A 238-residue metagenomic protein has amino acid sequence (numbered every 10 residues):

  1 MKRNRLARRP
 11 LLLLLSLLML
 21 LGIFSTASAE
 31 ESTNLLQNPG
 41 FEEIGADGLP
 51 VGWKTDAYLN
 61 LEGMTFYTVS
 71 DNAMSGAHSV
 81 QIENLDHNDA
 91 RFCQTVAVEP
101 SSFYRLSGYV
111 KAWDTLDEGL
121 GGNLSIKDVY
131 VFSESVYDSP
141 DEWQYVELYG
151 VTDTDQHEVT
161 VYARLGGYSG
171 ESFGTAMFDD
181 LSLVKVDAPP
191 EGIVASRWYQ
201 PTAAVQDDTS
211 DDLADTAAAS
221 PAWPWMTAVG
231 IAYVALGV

Functional and structural regions predicted by a protein language model:
L21-S32, A214-A222: Sec-dependent signal peptide cleavage junction
P39-F41, V80, A90-L120, V146-T152 (+1 more regions): Extra-cytoplasmic beta-strand recognition segments
E42-S79: Extracellular glycan-recognition surfaces and repeat-rich motifs
P50-W53, A90-F92, D114-D128, V159-V161: Beta-strand acidic-aromatic groove motif in beta-rich domains, primarily in extracellular
S79-R105, S125-S135, R164: Secreted extracellular polysaccharide-interacting domains
D128-E158, E171: Extracellular carbohydrate recognition and processing domains and analogous Trp-centered ligand-binding platforms
E142, G167-V186: Extracellular carbohydrate recognition
S196-V238: C-terminal cell-surface addressing/anchoring modules of secreted/extracellular proteins
